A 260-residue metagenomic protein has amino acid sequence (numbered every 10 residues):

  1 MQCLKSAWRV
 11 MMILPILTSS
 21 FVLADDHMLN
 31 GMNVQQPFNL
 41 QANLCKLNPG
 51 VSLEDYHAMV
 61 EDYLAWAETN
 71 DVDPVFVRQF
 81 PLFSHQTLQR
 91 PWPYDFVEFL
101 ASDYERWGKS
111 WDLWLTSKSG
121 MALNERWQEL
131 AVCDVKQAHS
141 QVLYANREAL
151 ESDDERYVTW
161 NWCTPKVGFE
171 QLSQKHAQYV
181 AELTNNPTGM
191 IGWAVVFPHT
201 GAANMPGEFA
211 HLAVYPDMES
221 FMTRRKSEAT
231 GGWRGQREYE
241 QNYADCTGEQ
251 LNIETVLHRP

Functional and structural regions predicted by a protein language model:
M1-M11: Bacterial N-terminal signal peptides that target proteins for export
V10-S19: Bacterial N-terminal signal peptides
L23-P260: Short S/T/G/P-rich N-terminal loop/turn motif that feeds into the first structured element of a domain
